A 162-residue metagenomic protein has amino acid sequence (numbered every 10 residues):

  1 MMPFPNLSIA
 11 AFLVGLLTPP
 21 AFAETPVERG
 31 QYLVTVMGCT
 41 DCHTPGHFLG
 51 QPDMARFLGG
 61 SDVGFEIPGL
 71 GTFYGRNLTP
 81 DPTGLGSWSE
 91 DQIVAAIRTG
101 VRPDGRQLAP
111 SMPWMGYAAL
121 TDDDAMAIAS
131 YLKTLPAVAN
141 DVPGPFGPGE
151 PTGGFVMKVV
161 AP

Functional and structural regions predicted by a protein language model:
M1-I9: Bacterial N-terminal signal peptides that target proteins for export
S8-T18: Bacterial N-terminal signal peptides
P19-A23: Sec/Tat signal peptide C-region and signal peptidase I cleavage site
T25, Q31, T35-V36, T44-F73 (+2 more regions): Flexible coil segments in periplasmic/lumen-exposed cytochrome c-class electron-transfer proteins
D41: Short, cysteine/histidine-rich loop/knuckle motifs that typically chelate Zn2+
T83-S87: Mid-length scaffold segments of soluble, non-membrane domains
Q92-I93, I97: Short amphipathic alpha-helices in soluble, non-transmembrane regions that often serve as interface/regulatory elements
